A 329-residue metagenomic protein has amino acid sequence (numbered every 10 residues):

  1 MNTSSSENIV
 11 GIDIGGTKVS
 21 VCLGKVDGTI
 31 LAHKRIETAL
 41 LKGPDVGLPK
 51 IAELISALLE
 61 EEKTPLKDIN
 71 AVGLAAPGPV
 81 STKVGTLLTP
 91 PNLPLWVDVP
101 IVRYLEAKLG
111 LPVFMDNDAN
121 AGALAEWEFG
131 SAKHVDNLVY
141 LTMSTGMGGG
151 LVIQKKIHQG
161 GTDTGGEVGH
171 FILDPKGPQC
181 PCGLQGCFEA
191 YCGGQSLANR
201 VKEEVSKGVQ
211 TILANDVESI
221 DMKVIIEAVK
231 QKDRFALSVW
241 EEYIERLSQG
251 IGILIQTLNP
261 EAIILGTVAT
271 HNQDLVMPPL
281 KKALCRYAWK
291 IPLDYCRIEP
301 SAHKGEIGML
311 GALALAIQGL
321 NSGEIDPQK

Functional and structural regions predicted by a protein language model:
M1-A71, T82-T86, R103, A107-L111 (+3 more regions): ATP-binding/phosphotransfer module of carbohydrate and carboxylate kinases, centering on a glycine-rich
D13, G73-P77, Y140-G146, G150-V152: Short beta-strand segments
K18, A119-A121, T145-G148, P175: Conserved A3 ("GATE") glycine/threonine-rich loop of ANL adenylate-forming enzymes
K34-I36, P91, G161: Short hydrophobic alpha-helix segments
T38-L40, L95-W96, T164-E167: A short acidic/small-residue loop/turn micro-motif
G85-W96: A charged helix-plus-loop insertion that forms the helical arch/lid used to bind and gate nucleic-acid substrates
V113-N117: General beta-strand structural signal in soluble alpha/beta enzymes
L151-V168: Short, charged low-complexity linear segments at domain edges
